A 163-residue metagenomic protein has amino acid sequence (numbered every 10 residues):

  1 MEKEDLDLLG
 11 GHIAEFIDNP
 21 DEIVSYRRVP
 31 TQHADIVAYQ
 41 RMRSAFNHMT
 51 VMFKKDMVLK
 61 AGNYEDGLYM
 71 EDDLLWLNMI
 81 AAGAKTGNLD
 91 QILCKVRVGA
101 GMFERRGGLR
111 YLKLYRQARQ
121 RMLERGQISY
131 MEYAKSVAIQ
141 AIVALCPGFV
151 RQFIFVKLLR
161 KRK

Functional and structural regions predicted by a protein language model:
M1-S25: Conserved donor NDP-sugar-binding/catalytic core segment of glycosyltransferases
G11-H12, T86-L93: Catalytic beta-strand/loop signature of glycosyltransferases that borders the donor
H12, Y26-S44, L59: Short, flexible, basic/aromatic active-site loop/helix in glycosyltransferases
E15, D56-K60, I92-K95, M102: Short, well-ordered alpha-helical scaffold segment located in the soluble/lumenal catalytic or ligand-binding core
N47-A61: Conserved nucleotide-sugar donor-binding and metal-coordinating catalytic region shared by glycosyltransferases
Y69-L77: Acidic donor-binding loop at a coil-to-helix junction in glycosyltransferase catalytic cores that engages
A84, V96, E104-S129: Catalytic core of nucleotide-sugar-dependent glycosyltransferases
Q140-K163: Terminal low-complexity segments of carbohydrate-biosynthetic enzymes
